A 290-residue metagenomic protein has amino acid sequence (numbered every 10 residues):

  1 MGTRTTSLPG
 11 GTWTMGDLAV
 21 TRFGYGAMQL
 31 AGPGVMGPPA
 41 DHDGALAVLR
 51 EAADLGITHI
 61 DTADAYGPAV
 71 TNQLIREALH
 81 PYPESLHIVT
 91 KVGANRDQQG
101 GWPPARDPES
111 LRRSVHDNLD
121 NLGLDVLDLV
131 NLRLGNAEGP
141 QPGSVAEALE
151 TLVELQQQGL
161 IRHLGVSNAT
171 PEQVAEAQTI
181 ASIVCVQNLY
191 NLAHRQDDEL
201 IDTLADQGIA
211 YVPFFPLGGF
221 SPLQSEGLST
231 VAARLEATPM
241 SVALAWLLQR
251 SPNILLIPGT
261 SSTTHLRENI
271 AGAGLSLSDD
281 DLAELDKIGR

Functional and structural regions predicted by a protein language model:
M1-L86: N-terminal binding-site loop/beta-alpha segment at the start of enzyme catalytic domains that lines or forms
R4-S7, G135-R290: Beta/alpha (TIM)-barrel catalytic core signal, keyed to glycine-rich beta->alpha loops juxtaposed to Asp/Glu that bind
D17-A19, D54, R76-H87, L119-G123 (+2 more regions): Acidic (Asp/Glu)-rich catalytic clusters
V20, D54-I57, L124-L127, I161 (+1 more regions): A structural motif
Q29-D43, Q98-E109, A137-Q141: Active-site mouth loops of central-metabolism enzymes
P38-A52, R106-L122, T170-A175: Short, acidic/polar
S85-Q98: A short, structured active-site edge motif that brings together acidic residues
S110-R133, E154-Q158: CE4/NodB-like, metal-dependent polysaccharide N-deacetylase domain that modifies extracellular/periplasmic N-acetylated
